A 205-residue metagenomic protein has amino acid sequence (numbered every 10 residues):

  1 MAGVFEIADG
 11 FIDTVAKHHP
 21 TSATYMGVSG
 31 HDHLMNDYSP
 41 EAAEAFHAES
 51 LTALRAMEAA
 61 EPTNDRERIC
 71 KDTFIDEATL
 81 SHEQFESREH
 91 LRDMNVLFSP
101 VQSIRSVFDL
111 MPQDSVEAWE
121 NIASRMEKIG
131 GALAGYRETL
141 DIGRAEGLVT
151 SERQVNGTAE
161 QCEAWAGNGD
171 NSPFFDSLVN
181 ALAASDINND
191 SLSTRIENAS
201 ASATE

Functional and structural regions predicted by a protein language model:
M1-E205: N-terminal maturation segment of proteins
